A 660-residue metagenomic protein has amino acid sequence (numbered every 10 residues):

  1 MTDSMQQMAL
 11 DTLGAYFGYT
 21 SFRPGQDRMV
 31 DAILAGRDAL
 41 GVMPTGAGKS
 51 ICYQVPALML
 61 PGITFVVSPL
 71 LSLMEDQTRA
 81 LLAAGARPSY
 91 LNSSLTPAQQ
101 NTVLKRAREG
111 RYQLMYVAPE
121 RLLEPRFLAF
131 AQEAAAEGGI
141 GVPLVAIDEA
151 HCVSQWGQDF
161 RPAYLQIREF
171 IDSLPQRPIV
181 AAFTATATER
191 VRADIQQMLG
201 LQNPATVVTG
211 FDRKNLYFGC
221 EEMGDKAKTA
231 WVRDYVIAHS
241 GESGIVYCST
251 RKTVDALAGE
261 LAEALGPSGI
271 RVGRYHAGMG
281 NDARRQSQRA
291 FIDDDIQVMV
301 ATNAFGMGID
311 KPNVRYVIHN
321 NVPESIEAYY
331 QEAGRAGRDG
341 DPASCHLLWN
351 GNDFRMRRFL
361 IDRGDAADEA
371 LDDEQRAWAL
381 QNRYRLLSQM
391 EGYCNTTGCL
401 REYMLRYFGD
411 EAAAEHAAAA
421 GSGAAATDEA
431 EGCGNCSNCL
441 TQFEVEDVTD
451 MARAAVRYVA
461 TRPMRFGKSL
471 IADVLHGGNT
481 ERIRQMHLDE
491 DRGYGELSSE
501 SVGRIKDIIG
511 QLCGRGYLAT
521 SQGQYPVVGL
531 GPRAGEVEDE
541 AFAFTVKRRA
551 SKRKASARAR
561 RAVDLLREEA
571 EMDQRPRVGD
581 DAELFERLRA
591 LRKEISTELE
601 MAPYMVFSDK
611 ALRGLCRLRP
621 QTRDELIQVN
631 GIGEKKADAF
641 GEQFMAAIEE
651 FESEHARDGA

Functional and structural regions predicted by a protein language model:
M1-A9, M356, A367-D372, N382-Y384 (+2 more regions): Accessory DNA-binding and partner-docking regions appended to nucleic-acid-acting proteins, especially the terminal
T2-D3, Q7-Y16, T20-P24, R28-S50 (+5 more regions): Helicase motor core with emphasis on the C-terminal RecA-like subdomain
I33, V236, F291, C394 (+2 more regions): Short helix-to-turn junction characteristic of helix-turn-helix DNA-binding domains, especially the helix
F65: Gly/serine-rich nucleotide phosphate-binding loop at the start of the catalytic core of nucleotide/ADP-ribose-handling
Q176, S240, T397, M464 (+1 more regions): Flexible coil/turn residues that form the inter-helical turn or adjacent wing/linker of helix-turn-helix
H346-G351, L386, Y393, G398-A414 (+2 more regions): Long, charge-dense, solvent-exposed interaction surfaces that engage phosphate-rich ligands
